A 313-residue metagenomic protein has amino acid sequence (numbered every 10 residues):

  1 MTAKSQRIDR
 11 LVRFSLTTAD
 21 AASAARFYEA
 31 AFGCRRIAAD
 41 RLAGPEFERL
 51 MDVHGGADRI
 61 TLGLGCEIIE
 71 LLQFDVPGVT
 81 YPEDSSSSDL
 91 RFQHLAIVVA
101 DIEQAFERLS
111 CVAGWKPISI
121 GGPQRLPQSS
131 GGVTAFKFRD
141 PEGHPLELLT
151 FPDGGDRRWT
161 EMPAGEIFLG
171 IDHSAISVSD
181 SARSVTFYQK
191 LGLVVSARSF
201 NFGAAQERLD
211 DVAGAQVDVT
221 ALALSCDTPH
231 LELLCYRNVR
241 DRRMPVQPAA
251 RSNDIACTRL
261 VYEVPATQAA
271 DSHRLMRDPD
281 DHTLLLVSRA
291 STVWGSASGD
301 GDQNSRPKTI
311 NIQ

Functional and structural regions predicted by a protein language model:
Q6, L16-E67, Q104, L126-G131 (+3 more regions): Core segments of cupin and vicinal oxygen chelate
R10-A19, G56-E70, Y81-S110, V133-R139 (+3 more regions): Vicinal oxygen chelate
I37, L146, S196, H282-L285: Generic structural signal for well-ordered beta-strand positions
L42-E46, G78, P82, I120-S130 (+2 more regions): Short, flexible helix-coil linker/hinge segments at the edges of structured domains or between repeats
E103-D153: Extended, hydrophobic interaction surfaces within ordered domains
P117, G121-Q128, T134, V212 (+2 more regions): Intrinsic, low-complexity N-terminal interaction/targeting segments
F138-D140, P145, L149-A182, S199: Surface-exposed beta-loop interaction hotspot
D153-G165, T292-R306: A short, polar/charged loop-to-alpha-helix boundary motif
